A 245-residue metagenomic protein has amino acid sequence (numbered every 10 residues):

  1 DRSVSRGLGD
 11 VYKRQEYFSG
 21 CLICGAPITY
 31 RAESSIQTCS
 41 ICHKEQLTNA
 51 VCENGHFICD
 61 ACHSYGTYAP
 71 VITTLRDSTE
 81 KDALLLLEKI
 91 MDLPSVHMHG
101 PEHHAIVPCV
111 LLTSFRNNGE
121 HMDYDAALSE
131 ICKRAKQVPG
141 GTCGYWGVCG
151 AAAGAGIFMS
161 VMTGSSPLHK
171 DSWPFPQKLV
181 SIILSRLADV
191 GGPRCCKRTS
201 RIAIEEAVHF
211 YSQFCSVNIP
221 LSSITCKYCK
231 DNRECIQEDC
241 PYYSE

Functional and structural regions predicted by a protein language model:
D1-Y12: Single conserved hydrophobic/aromatic residue that forms the stacking wall/gate of nucleotide- or nucleobase-binding
D10-F18, P27-S35, A50-E53: Short, flexible, mixed-charge glycine/proline-rich loop motifs that serve as phosphate/nucleic-acid-contacting
F18, I36, N49, H56 (+3 more regions): Residues immediately within or flanking Cys/His clusters that coordinate Zn2+ in small zinc-binding modules
C21-C24, C39-C42, C52, C59-C62: Short cysteine-rich clusters marking metal-coordination/redox-active sites
I28, Q46, I58, G66: Cys/His-rich microdomains that often coordinate metals
R76-P108, P193: Polybasic, low-complexity association/targeting segments
H103, G141-V161: Conserved phosphate/anionic-ligand binding catalytic regions in large, soluble enzymes, centered on
M162-S212: A structural-propensity feature for long, helix-poor, extended segments
